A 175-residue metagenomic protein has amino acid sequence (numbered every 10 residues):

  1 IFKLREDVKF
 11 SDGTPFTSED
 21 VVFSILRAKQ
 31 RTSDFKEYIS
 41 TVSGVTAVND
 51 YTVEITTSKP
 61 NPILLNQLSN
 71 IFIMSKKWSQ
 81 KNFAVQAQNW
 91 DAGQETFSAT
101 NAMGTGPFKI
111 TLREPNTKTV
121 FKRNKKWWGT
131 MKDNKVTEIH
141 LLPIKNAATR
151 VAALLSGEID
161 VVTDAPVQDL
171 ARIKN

Functional and structural regions predicted by a protein language model:
I1-D34, V48, E54, L64 (+1 more regions): Aromatic- and charge-enriched surface segment that lines or borders ligand/interaction sites
I1-K3, V21-I25, V53-I55, G106-T111 (+3 more regions): Short, well-ordered beta-strand elements
K3, E37-A87: Surface-exposed binding/hinge segments that line and control ligand-binding clefts or catalytic entry sites
L4-R5, T96, K126-R172: Ligand-site clamp/hinge motif
R5-D7, V21, L26, D50-Y51 (+6 more regions): Solvent-exposed coil/turn segments that connect beta secondary-structure elements in extracytoplasmic/periplasmic
F16, S40, V48-T52, M103-T105 (+3 more regions): Extracytoplasmic
I39-S40, A171-N175: Ligand-binding "clamshell"
F72-N134, E138: Gly/Pro-rich hinge or "lid" segments in bacterial periplasmic/extracellular proteins
